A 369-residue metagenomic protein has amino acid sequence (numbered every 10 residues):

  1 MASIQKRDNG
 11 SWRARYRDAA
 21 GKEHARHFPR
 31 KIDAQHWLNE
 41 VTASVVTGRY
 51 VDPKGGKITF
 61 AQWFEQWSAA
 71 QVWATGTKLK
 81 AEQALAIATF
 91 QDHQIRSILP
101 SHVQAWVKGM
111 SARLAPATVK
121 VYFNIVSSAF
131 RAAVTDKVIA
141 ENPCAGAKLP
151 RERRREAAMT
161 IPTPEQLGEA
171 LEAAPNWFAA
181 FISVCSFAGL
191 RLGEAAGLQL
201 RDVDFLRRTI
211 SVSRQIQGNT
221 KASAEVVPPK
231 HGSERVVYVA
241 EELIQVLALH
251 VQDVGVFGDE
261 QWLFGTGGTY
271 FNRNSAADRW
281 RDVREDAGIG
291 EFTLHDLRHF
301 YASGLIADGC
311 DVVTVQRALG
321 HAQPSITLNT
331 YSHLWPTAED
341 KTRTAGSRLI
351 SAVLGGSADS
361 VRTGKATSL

Functional and structural regions predicted by a protein language model:
M1-P29: Short, Arg/Lys-rich segments that mark the N-terminal edge of DNA/RNA- and chromatin-recognition modules
G10, P116, K120-N124, T135 (+8 more regions): Basic, Lys/Arg- and aromatic-enriched nucleic-acid-binding interface segment
A20-K22, A43-T47, A61-A115, A129-A132 (+2 more regions): Basic/aromatic-enriched alpha-helical hairpins
R26, R30, E165, R207-T209 (+3 more regions): C-terminal catalytic core of Y-nucleophile DNA break-rejoin enzymes
L79, S97-P100, R131-R154, S213 (+2 more regions): Short, charged hinge/linker segments at domain and secondary-structure junctions
P116, E169-A179, A188, V237 (+4 more regions): Short, basic (Lys/Arg/His-rich) helix/loop patches that form interaction surfaces in the mid-to-C-terminal regions
D202-T209, E291, C310-S332, D340: Short, polar N-cap/turn motifs at the start of nucleic acid-interacting alpha helices
R207, I216-Q245, D253-V256, T266-G267 (+3 more regions): C-terminal secondary-structure termini that scaffold catalytic or DNA-interacting sites
